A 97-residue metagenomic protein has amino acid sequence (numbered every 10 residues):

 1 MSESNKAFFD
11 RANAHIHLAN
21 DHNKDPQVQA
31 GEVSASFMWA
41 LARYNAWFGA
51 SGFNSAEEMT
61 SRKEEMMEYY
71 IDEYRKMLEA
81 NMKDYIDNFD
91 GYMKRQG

Functional and structural regions predicted by a protein language model:
M1-G97: Solvent-exposed interaction surfaces and binding hotspots enriched for charged
